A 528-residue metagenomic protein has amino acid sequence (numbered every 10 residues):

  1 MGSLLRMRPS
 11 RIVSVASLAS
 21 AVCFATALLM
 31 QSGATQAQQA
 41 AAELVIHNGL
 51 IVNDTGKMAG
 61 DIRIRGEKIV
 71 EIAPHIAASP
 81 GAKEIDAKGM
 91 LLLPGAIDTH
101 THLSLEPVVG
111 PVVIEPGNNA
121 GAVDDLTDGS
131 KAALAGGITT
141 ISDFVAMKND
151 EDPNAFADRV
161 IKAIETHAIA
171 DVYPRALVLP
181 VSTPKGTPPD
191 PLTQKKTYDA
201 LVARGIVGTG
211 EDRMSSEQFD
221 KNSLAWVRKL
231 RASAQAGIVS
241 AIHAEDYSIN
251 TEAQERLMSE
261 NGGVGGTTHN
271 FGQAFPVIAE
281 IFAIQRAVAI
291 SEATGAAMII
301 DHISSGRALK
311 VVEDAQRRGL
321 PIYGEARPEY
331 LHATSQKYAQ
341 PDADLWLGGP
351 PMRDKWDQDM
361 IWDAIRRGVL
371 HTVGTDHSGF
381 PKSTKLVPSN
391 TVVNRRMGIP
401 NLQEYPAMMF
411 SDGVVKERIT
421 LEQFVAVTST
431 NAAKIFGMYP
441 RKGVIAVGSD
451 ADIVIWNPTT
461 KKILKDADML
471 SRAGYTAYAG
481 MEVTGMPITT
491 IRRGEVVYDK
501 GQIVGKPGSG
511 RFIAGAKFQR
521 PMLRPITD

Functional and structural regions predicted by a protein language model:
M1-S14: N-terminal secretory signal peptides that target proteins for export/translocation
V15-Q31: Bacterial N-terminal signal peptides
Q39-L44, I51-G95, V109-V113: Histidine-rich, glycine-flanked metal-binding segment
G49, V387-T391, V447-I513: C-terminal cap of metal-dependent C-N hydrolases
A96-E106, S240-D246, T375: Histidine-centered catalytic micro-motifs
V109-E115, A122, T127-I249: Divalent-metal coordination cores built from histidine and acidic residues
L192-V373: Histidine/acidic residue-rich metal-binding segments in metalloenzymes
G263-A297, D344-W346, R367, H371-V373 (+1 more regions): His/Asp/Glu-enriched, well-ordered alpha-helical/loop segment that forms or immediately abuts the divalent-metal
